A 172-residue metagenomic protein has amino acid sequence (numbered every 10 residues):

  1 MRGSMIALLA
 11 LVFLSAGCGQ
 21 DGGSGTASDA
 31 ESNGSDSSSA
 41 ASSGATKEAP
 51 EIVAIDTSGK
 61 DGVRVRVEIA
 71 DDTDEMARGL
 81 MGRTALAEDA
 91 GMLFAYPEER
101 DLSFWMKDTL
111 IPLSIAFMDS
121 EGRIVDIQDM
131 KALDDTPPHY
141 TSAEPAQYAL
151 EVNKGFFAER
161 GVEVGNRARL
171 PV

Functional and structural regions predicted by a protein language model:
M1-I6: Bacterial N-terminal signal peptides that target proteins for export
L8-A10: Hydrophobic helical h-region of N-terminal Sec-dependent signal peptides in bacterial secretory/periplasmic proteins
L14-G17: C-terminal motif of bacterial Sec signal peptides marking the signal peptidase cleavage site
G19-V172: Compact, glycine-rich, soluble single-domain proteins
